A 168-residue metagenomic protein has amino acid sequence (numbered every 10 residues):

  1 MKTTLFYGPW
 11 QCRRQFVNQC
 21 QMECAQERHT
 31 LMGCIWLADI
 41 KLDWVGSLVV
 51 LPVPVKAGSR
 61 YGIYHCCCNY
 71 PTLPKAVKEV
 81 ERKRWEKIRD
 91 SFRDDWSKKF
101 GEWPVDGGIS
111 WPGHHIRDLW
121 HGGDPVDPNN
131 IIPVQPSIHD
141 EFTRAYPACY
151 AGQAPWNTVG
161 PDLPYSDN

Functional and structural regions predicted by a protein language model:
M1-P112, R117-N168: Nuclease and nuclease-like effector domains acting on nucleic acids or nucleotide cofactors
